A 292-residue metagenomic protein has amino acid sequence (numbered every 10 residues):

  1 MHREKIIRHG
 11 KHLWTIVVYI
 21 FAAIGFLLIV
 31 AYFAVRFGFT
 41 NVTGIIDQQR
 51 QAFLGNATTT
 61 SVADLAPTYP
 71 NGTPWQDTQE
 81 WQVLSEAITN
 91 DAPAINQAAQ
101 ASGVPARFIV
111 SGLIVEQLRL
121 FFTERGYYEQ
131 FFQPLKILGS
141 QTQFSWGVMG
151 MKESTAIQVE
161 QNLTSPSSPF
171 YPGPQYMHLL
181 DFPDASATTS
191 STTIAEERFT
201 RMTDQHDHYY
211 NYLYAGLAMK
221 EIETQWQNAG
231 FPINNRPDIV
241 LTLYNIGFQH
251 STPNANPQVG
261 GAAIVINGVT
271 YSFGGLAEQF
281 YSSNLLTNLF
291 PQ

Functional and structural regions predicted by a protein language model:
M1-T242, I246-Q292: Cell-wall glycan-active module
